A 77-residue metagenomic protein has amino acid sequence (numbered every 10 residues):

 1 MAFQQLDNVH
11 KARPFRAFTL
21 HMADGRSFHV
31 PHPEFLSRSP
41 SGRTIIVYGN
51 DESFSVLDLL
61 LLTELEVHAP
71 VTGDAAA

Functional and structural regions predicted by a protein language model:
M1-A77: Motif-centric detector for short Cys/His coordination patterns
